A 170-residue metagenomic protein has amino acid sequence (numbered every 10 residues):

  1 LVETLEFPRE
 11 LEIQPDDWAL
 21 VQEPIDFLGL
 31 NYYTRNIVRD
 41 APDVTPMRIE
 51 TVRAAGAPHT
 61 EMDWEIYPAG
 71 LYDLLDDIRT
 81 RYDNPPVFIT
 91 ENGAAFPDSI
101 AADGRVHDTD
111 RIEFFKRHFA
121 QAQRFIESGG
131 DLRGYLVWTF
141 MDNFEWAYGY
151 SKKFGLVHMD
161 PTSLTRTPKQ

Functional and structural regions predicted by a protein language model:
L1-Q170: Active-site region of glycoside hydrolase catalytic domains
